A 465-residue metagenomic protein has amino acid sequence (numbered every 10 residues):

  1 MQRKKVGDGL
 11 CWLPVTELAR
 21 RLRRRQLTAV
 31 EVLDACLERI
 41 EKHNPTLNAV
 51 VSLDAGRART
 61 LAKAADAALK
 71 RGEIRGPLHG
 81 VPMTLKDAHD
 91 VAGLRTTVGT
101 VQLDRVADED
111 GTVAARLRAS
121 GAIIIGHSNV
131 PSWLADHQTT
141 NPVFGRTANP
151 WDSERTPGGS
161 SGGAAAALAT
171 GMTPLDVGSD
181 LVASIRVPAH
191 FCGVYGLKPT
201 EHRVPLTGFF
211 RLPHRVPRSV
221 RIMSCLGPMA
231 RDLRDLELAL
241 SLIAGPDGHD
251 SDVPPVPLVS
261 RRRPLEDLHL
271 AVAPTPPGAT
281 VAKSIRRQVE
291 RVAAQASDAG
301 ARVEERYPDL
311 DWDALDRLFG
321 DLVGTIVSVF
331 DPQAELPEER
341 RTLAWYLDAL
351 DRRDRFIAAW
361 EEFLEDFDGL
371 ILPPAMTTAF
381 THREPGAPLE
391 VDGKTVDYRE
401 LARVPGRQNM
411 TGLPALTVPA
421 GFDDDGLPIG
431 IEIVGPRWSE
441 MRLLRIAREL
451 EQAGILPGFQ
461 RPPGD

Functional and structural regions predicted by a protein language model:
M1-T60, D298-G300, F459-D465: An N-terminal boundary/leader segment
R3-V6, L78-V98, P264-A273, R302-E304 (+4 more regions): Short helix-loop capping/hinge segments that flank enzyme active sites or metal/cofactor-binding pockets
R25, C36, G80, A119 (+5 more regions): Glycine-rich, small-residue loops and helix-cap segments that act as flexible hinges at active-site edges
Q26, E31-D34, E38-Q102: N-terminal, positively charged, Ser/Thr/Ala/Gly-biased leader segments that form transit/presequence-like amphipathic
A29-D34, K63, K283-Y307, Y346-F367 (+1 more regions): Acyltransferase
A68-V143: Acidic/His- and Gly-rich active-site-bordering loop/insert found across diverse amide/peptide-bond hydrolases
E109-L240, N409-M410, P414-G430: Short glycine/serine-rich loop segments
K198-R287, L310, G454-D465: A short helix-breaking turn/cap at a secondary-structure junction
